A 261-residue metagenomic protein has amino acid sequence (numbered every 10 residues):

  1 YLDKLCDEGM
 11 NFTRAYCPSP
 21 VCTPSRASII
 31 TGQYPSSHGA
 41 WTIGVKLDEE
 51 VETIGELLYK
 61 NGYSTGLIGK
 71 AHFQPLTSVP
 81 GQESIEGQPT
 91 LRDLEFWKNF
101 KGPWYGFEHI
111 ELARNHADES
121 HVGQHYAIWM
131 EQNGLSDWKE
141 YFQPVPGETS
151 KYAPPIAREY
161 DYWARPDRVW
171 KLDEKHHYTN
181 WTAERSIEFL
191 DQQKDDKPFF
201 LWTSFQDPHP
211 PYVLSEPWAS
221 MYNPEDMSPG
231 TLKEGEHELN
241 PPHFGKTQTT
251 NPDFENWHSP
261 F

Functional and structural regions predicted by a protein language model:
Y1-F261: Formylglycine-dependent sulfatase
